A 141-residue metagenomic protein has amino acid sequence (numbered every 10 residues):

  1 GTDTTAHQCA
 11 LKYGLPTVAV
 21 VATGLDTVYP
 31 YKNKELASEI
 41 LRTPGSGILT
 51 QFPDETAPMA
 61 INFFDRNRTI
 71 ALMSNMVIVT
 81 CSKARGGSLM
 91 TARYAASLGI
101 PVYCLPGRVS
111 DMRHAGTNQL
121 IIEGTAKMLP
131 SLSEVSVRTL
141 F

Functional and structural regions predicted by a protein language model:
G1-F141: Glycine-biased, small-residue-rich flexible motifs in mid-sequence functional cores and linkers
